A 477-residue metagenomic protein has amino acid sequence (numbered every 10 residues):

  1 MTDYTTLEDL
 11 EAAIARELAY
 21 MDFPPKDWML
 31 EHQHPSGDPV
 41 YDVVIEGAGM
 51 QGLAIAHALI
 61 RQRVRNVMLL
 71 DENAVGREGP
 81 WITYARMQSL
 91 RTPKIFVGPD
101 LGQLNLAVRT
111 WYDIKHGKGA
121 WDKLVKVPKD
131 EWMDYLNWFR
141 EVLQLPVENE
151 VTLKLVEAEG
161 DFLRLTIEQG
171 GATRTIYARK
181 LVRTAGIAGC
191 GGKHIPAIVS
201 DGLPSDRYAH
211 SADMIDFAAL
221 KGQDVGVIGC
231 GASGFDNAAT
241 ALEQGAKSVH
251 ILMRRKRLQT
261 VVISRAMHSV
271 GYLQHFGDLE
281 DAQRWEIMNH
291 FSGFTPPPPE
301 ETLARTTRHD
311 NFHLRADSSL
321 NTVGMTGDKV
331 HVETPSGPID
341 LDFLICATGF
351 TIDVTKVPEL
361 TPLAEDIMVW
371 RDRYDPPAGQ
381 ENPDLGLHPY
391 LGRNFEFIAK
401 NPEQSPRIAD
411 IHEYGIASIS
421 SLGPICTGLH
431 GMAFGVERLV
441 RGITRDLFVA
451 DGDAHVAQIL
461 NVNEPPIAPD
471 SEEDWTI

Functional and structural regions predicted by a protein language model:
M1-N73, E78, W121-A232, D236-Q244 (+1 more regions): Flavin (primarily FAD) cofactor-binding/catalytic cores of flavoenzymes
G76-R86: Core mature regions of organelle-targeted
R86-K118, R265-L279: Flavin (FAD/FMN) cofactor-binding and adjacent substrate-gating region of FAD-dependent oxidoreductase domains
